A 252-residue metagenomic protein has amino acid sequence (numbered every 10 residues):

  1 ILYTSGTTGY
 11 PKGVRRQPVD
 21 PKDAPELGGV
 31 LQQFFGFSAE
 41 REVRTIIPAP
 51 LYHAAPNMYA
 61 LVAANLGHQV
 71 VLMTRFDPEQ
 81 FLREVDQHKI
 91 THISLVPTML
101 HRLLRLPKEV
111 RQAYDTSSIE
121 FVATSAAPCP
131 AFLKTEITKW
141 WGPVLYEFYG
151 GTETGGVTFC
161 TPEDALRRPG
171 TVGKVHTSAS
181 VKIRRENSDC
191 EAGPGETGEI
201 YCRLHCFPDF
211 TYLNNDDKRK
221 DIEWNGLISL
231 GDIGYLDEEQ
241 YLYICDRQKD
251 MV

Functional and structural regions predicted by a protein language model:
I1-E26: Conserved AMP-binding A3 loop
L2-G6, N65-L66, I90-L95, L104 (+3 more regions): Gly/Ser/Thr-rich phosphate-binding loop
V19-R44, P48, Y52-H92, L106: Conserved AMP-binding/adenylation subdomain of ANL enzymes
F34, A165-T171, R219-I222: Short, P/G- and charge-enriched loop/turn segments at secondary-structure junctions
I47, L72, L95, T124 (+2 more regions): A structural signal for the hydrophobic beta-strands that form the central parallel beta-sheet of Rossmann-like
T98-H101, A127-P128, C206-F207, R247: Alpha-helix/helix-capping structural signal
K174-S178, I228: Short coil-to-beta-strand transition motifs
C190-G195, Y201-V252: Conserved ATP-binding/catalytic segment of the ANL
